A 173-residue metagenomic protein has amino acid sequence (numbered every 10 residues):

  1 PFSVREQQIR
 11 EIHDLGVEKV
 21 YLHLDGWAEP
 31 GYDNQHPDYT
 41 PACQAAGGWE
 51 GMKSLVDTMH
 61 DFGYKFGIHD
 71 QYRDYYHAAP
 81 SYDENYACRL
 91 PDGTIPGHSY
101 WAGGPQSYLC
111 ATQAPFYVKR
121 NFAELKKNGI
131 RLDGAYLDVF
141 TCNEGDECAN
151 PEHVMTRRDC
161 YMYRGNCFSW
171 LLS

Functional and structural regions predicted by a protein language model:
P1-V20, G26-P30: An acidic-aromatic substrate-binding cleft motif
K19-S173: Aromatic- and carboxylate-enriched substrate-binding clefts and catalytic-loop regions of carbohydrate-active enzymes
